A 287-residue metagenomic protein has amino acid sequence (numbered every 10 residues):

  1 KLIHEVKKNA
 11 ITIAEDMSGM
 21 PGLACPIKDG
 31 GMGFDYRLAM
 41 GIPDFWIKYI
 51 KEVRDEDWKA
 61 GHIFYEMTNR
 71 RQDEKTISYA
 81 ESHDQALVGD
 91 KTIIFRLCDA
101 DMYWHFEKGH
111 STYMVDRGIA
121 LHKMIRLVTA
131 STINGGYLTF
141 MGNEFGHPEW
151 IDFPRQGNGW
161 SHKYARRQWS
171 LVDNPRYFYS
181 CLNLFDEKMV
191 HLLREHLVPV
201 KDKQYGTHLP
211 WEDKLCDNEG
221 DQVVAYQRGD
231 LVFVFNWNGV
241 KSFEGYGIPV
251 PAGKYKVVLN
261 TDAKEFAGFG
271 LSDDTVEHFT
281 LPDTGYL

Functional and structural regions predicted by a protein language model:
K1-H162, R194-E244, L259: Conserved alpha/beta catalytic core and glycan-binding cleft of carbohydrate-active enzymes
K51-I63, G118-I125, Y179-K188, K264 (+1 more regions): Noncatalytic linker/hinge segments flanking ATPase motor cores
H83, M189, Y255: A residue-level signal for conserved active-site and pocket-lining positions in enzyme catalytic cores
K108-A120, S170-S180, P282-L287: Active-site rim elements
Y164, Q168-W169, N174-P199: Catalytic cores of secreted or luminal carbohydrate-active enzymes
G239-L287: C-terminal beta-sandwich/jelly-roll accessory domains of carbohydrate-active enzymes
